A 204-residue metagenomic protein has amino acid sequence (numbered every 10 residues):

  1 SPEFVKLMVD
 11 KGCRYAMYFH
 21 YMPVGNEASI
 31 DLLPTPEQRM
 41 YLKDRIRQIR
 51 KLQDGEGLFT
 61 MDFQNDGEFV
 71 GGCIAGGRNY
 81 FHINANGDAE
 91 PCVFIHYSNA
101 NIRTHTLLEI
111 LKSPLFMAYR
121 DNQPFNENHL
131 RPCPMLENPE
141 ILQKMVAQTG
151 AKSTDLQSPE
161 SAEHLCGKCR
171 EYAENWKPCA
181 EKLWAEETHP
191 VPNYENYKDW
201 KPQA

Functional and structural regions predicted by a protein language model:
S1-G72, G76, A85-H105: Radical SAM enzyme [4Fe-4S]-AdoMet core and its adjacent flexible, acidic and glycine-rich loops/tails across
R78, N86, N128-L130: Active-site lining segments that contact anionic ligands and/or coordinate catalytic metals
F94-A204: Flexible mid-to-C-terminal extensions adjoining Fe-S/redox cofactors in radical SAM and related proteins
